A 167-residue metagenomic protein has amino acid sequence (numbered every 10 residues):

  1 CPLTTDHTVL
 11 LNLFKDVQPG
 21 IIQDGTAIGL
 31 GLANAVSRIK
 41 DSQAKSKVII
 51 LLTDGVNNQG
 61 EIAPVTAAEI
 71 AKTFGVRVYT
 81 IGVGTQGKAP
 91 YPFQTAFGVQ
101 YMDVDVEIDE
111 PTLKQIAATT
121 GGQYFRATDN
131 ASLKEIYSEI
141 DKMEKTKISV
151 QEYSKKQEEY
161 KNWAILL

Functional and structural regions predicted by a protein language model:
C1-K47, I62: Membrane-embedded segments
D6, K15-G20, G55-V56, V83-Q86 (+1 more regions): Solvent-exposed coil/turn segments that connect beta secondary-structure elements in extracytoplasmic/periplasmic
D6-V9, A96-V99, K142-K145: Short, hinge-like loop/turn segments at secondary-structure boundaries
V9-L13, V48-L52, R77-I81, Q123-R126: Soluble periplasmic/extracytoplasmic beta-strand elements of cell-envelope proteins
K15, P19, V36-A44, K72-T73 (+2 more regions): Sec-exported extracytoplasmic/periplasmic mature domains
Q23-T26, S46-V48, V56-T119, Y137: VWA/integrin I-like adhesion module and closely mimicked acidic/polar interface patches used
K114-E144: Extended, hydrophilic extramembrane loops/domains of integral membrane proteins
T146-L167: C-terminal signal-anchor/stop-transfer transmembrane helix together with its immediate cytosolic, Lys/Arg-enriched
